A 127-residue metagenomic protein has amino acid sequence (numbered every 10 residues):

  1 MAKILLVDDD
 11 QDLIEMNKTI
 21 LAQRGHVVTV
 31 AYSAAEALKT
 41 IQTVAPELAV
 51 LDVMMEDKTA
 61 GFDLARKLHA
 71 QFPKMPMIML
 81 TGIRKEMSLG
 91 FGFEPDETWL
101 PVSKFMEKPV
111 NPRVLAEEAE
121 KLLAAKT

Functional and structural regions predicted by a protein language model:
V7-D8, A31, A49: Conserved sequence signature across two-component system core domains
D10, M54-E56: The short loop immediately C-terminal to the conserved phospho-acceptor aspartate in CheY-like receiver
Q11-T29: Two-component/phosphorelay signaling modules centered on CheY-like receiver
V30-K39, G61: Helix N-cap/capping motif at the beta->alpha junctions
K39, F62-K74, F93-P95: Short amphipathic alpha-helix used as the core "switch/output" element in two-component signaling
V44-V50, I78: Active-site beta3 strand of CheY-like receiver
D52-V53, T81: Active-site residues of response regulator receiver
T59, D63, I83-K108, R113 (+1 more regions): Alpha4 helix (beta4-alpha4-beta5 surface) of REC/receiver domains from two-component response regulators
